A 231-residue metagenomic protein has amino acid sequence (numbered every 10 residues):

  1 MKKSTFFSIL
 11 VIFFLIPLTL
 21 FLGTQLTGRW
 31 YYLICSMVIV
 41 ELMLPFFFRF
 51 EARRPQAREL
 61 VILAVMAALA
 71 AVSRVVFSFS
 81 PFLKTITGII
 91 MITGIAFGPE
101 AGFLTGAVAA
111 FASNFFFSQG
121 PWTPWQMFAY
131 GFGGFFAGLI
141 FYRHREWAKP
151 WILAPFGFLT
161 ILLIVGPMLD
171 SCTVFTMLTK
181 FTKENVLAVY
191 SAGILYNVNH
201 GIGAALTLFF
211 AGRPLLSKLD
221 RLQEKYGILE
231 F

Functional and structural regions predicted by a protein language model:
M1, L18-T27, F46-R49, A64-L69 (+2 more regions): Short juxtamembrane and helix-loop transition motifs at transmembrane-helix boundaries in membrane proteins
M1-I39, F79, T123-A129, L139-F231: Membrane-embedded alpha-helical hairpins and interfacial helices in multi-pass inner-membrane proteins
G28-F46, E59, L63-A67: Loop-to-helix transition at the N-terminal end of transmembrane alpha-helices
P45-F48, I86-G102, F136, I140: Generic transmembrane alpha-helix motif of multi-pass integral membrane proteins
F48-V61, R143-L153: Membrane-interface helix-boundary motifs at transmembrane edges
Q56-S78, M91: Short, contiguous, well-ordered secondary-structure segments
A64, A68, G88, I92 (+9 more regions): Residue-level signature of the transmembrane alpha-helical core of multi-pass small-molecule transporters
A71-I86, A107-F141, F181: Interfacial aromatic-anchored transmembrane helix boundaries in multi-pass membrane proteins
